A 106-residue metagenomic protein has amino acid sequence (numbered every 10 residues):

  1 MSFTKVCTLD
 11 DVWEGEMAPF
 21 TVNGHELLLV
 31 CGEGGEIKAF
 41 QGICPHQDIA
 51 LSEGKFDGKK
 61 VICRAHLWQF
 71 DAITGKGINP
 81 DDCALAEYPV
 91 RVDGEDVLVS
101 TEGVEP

Functional and structural regions predicted by a protein language model:
M1-F3, Q69-T74: Short Pro/Gly-enriched beta-strand edge/turn motifs at strand-loop
M1-G58, Y88-P106: N-terminal pre-ligand scaffold of iron-sulfur
C44, C63-H66: Short cysteine clusters
K55-G58, I78-A84: Short linker/helix segments within small regulatory modules
G58-K59, R64, G75: Amphipathic, hydrophobic secondary-structure cores in small proteins
I73, P80, S100: Residues that scaffold the ATP/ADP-binding catalytic core of kinase and kinase-like folds
G75-K76, C83-R91: Low-complexity, intrinsically disordered Gly/Pro/Thr-rich segments
